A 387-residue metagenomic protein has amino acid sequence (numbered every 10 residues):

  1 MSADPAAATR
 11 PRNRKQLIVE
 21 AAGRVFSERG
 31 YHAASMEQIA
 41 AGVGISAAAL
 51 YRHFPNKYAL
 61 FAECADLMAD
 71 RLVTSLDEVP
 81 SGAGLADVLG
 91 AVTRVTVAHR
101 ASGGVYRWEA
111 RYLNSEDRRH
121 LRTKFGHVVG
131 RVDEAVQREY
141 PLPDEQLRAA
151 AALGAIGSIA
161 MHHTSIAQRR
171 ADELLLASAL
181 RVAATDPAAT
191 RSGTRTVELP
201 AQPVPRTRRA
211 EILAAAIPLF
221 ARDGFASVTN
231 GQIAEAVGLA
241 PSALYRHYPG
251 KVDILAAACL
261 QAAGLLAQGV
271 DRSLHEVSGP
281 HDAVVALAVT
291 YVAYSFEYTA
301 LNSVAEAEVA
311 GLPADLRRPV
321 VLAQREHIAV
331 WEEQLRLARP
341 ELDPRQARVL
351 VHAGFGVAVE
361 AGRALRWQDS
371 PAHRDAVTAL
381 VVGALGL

Functional and structural regions predicted by a protein language model:
M1-S2, G126-P141, H162-A226, W367-L387: C-terminal peripheral helix-coil segments that are non-catalytic and often amphipathic
R14-A22, I39, C64-M68, L72 (+3 more regions): Generic hydrophobic, amphipathic alpha-helix propensity
L17, A21, V25-A59, D223-D253 (+1 more regions): Helix-turn-helix
M68, L89-S115, V136-R191: Hydrophobic, ordered structural segments
D77-S102, R272-T299: Hydrophobic alpha-helical connector segments
T93-R119, L153, S295-D315, F355-G356 (+1 more regions): Amphipathic alpha-helical segments used for helix-helix packing
S115-Y140, Q146-L147, L174, D315-R339 (+1 more regions): Amphipathic alpha-helical packing segments from all-alpha helical-bundle domains
E198-L266, F355, V359-G362: Conserved small-residue-rich
